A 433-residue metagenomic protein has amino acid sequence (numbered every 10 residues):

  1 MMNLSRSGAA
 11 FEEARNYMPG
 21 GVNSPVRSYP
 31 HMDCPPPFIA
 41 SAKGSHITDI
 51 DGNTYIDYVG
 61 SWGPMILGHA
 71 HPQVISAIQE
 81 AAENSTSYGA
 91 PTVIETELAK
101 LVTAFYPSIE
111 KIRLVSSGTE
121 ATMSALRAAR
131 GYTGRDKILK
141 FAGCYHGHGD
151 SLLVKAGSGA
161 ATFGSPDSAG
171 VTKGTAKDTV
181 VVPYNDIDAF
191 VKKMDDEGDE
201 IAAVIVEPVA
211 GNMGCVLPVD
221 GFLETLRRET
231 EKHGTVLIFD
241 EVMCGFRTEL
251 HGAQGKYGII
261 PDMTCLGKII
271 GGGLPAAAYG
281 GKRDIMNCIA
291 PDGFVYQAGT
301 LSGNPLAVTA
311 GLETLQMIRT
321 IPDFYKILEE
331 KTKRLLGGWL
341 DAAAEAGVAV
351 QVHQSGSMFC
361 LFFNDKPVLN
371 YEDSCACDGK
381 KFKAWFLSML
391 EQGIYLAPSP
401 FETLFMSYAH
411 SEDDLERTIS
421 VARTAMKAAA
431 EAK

Functional and structural regions predicted by a protein language model:
M1-K433: Conserved N-terminal phosphate-binding loop of PLP-dependent enzymes in the Aspartate aminotransferase
